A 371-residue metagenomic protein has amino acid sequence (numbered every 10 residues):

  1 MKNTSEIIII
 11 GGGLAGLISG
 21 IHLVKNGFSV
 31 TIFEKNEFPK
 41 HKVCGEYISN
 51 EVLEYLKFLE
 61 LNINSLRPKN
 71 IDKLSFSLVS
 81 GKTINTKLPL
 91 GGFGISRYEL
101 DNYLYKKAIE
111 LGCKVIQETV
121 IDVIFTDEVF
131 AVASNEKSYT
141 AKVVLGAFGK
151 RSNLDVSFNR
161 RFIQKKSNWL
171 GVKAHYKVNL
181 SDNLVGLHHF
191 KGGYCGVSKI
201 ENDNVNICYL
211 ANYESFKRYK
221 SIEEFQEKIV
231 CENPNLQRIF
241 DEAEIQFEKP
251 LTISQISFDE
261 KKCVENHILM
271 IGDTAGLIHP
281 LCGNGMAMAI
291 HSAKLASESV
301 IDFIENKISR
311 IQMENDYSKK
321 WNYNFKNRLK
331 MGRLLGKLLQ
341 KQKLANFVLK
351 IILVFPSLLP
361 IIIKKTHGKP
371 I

Functional and structural regions predicted by a protein language model:
K2-A15: Beta1/beta-strand and adjacent pyrophosphate-binding region of the FAD-binding site in flavoprotein oxidoreductases
I10, I21-C44: Glycine-rich FAD pyrophosphate-binding loop
A15, F38, R151: Conserved Rossmann-like nucleotide-cofactor binding loop
E37-K57: Conserved N-terminal glycine-rich FAD pyrophosphate-binding loop of Rossmann-like flavoproteins
V52-Y105: A conserved beta-strand/loop capping segment in the N-terminal third of enzymes that catalyze redox or closely related
K107-L236: Predominantly flavin-linked oxidoreductase catalytic cores and closely associated redox partners
D122, K217-S299: FAD/FMN-dependent oxidoreductases across multiple families
E298-I371: C-terminal helical "tail/cap" subdomain of flavin- and related membrane-associated enzymes
